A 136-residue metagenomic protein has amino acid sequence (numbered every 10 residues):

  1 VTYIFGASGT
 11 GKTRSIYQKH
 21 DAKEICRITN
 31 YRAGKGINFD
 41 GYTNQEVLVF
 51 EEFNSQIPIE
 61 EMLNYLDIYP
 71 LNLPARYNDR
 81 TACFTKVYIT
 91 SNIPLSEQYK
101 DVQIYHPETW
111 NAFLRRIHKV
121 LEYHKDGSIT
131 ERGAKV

Functional and structural regions predicted by a protein language model:
V1-D21: Glycine-rich phosphate-binding P-loop
T2, I28, G36-F39, M62 (+2 more regions): Generic intrinsically disordered, low-complexity segments enriched for polar/acidic and small residues
Y3, V47-V49, Y88: Structural motif
A7, I16, C26-Y31, N38-F39 (+2 more regions): Conserved ATP-binding/catalytic motifs of P-loop helicase motor domains
A22-P58: AAA+/P-loop NTPase substrate/partner-engagement loops
S55-V136: Replace "adjacent to P-loop NTPase cores in ATP/GTP-dependent enzymes" with "adjacent to NTP-binding cores
